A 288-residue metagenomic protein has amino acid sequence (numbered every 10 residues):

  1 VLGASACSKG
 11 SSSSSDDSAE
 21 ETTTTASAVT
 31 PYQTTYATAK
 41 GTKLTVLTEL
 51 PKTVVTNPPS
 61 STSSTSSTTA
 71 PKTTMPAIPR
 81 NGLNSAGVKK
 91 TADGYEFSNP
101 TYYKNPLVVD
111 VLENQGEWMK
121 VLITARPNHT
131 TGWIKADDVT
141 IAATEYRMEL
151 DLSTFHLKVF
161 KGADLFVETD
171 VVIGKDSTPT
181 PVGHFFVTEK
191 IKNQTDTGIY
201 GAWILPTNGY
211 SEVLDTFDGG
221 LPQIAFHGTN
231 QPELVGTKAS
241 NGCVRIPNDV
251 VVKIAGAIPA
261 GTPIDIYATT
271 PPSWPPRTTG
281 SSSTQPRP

Functional and structural regions predicted by a protein language model:
G3-A6: C-terminal motif of bacterial Sec signal peptides marking the signal peptidase cleavage site
S8-A28: Short, low-complexity, disordered segments immediately C-terminal to signal peptides in bacterial exported proteins
E21-S27, T56, S61-T69, T73-T74 (+1 more regions): Extracellular mucin-like PTS domains
T23, T68-T69, A125, D138-Y146 (+2 more regions): Exported/periplasmic cell-wall-interacting domains
T24-A37, I123-L150: Boundary regions of SH3-family modules and the immediately adjacent low-complexity/disordered segments in eukaryotic
A39-K43, P106, N114-W118, H129 (+7 more regions): Extracytoplasmic
V55-P59, N81-Y103: SH3/SH3-like (including bacterial SH3b) beta-barrel domains that bind proline-rich motifs or cell-wall ligands
A77, N81, F97-D137: SH3/SH3-like beta-barrel superfamily modules
